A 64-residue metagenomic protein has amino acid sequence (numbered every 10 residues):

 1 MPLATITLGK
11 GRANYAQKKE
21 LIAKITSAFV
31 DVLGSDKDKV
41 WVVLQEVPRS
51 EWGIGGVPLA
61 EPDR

Functional and structural regions predicted by a protein language model:
M1-R64: A domain-level signal for the structural core that forms small-molecule/cofactor-binding pockets and catalytic centers
